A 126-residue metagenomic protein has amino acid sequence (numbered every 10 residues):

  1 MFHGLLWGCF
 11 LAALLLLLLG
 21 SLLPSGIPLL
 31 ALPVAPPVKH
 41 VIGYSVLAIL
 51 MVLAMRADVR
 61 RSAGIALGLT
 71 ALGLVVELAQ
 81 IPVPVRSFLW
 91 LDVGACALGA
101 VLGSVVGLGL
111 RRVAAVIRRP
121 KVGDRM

Functional and structural regions predicted by a protein language model:
M1-V93, A97-M126: Bulky hydrophobic segments
